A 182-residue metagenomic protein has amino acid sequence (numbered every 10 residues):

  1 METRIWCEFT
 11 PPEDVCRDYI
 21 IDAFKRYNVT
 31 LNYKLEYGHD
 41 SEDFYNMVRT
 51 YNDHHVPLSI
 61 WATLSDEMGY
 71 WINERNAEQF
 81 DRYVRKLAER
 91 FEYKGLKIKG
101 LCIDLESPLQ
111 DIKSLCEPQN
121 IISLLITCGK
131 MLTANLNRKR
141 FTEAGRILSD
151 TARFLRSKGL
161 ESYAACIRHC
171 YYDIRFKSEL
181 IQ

Functional and structural regions predicted by a protein language model:
M1-D40, Y93-L101: Catalytic domains of carbohydrate-active enzymes, especially glycoside hydrolases
M1-T10, S59-W61, T133-K177: Aromatic-lined carbohydrate-recognition surfaces of secreted/lumenal glycan-active proteins
W6-T10, K34-G38, T63-E67, E106-P108 (+1 more regions): Active-site beta-loop-alpha junctions enriched in small/polar residues
E8-F24, N76-E92, R168-I181: Short, acidic/polar
E13-R17, H39-M47, E67-N73, Q110-K113 (+1 more regions): Extracytoplasmic/secreted cell-surface and envelope-processing proteins
D14, G38, E42, E78 (+1 more regions): Soluble non-cytosolic domains of exported or imported proteins
D43-E92: Active-site-adjacent "subsite" loops/lids of carbohydrate-active enzymes
L87-L136: Active-site groove signature of glycoside hydrolases
